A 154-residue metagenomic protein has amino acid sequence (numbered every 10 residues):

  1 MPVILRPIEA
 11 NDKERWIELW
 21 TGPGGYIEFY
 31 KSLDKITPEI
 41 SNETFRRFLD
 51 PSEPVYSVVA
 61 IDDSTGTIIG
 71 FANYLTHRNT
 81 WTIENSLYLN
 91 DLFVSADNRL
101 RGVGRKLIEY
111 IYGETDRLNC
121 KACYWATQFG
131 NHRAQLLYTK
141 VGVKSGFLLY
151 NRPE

Functional and structural regions predicted by a protein language model:
I4-E18: A short beta-loop-alpha structural element at the N-terminal edge of CoA-dependent acyl/N-acetyltransferase catalytic
K13, T21-R46: Conserved GNAT-fold acetyl-CoA-binding loop/helix
R46-V59, Y88: A short helix-loop-beta-strand connector motif used in the catalytic cores of GNAT acetyltransferases and, in some
S57-V59, T67-T76: Conserved beta-strand in the GNAT
I61, L75, L92-R99: A short, internal acetyl-CoA/4′-phosphopantetheine-binding micro-motif in the GNAT/acyltransferase core
V94, L100-G113, K140: Conserved acetyl-CoA-binding loop-helix of GNAT-fold acetyltransferases
R105, F129-F147, R152: Conserved active-site alpha-helix within GNAT-family acetyltransferase domains
D116-A126: Conserved GNAT acetyl-CoA-binding A-motif
